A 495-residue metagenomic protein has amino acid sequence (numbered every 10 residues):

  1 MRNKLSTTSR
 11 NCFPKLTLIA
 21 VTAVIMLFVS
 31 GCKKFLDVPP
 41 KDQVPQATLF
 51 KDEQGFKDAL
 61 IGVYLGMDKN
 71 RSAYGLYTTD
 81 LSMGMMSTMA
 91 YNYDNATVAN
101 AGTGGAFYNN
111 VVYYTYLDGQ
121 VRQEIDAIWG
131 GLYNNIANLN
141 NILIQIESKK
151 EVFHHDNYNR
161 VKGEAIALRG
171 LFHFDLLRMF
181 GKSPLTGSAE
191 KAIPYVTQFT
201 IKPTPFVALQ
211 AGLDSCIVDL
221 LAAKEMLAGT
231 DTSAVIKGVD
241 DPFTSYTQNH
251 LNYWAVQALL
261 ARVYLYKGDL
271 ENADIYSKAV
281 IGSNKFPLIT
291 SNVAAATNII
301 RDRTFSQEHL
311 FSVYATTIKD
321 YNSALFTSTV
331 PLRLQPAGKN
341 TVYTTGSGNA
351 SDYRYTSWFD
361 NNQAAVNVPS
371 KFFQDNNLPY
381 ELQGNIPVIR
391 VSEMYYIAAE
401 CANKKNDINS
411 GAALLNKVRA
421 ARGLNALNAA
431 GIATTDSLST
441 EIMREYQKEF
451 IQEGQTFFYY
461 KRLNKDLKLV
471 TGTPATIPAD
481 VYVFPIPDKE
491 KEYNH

Functional and structural regions predicted by a protein language model:
M1-D42: Bacterial Sec-dependent N-terminal signal peptides
R2, G31-M86, A412, A426 (+1 more regions): Membrane-proximal, proline-rich intrinsically disordered regions
L60, I136-L139, L213, L220 (+3 more regions): Inward-facing hydrophobic residues that define packing positions of alpha-helical scaffold repeats
T78-M85, N249-L251, G268-V391, N425-A426 (+5 more regions): Hydrophobic-face positions in mid-chain alpha helices that act as interaction patches
G102-F180, F206-A208, M226-L227, D269 (+3 more regions): Conserved, well-structured interaction surfaces
